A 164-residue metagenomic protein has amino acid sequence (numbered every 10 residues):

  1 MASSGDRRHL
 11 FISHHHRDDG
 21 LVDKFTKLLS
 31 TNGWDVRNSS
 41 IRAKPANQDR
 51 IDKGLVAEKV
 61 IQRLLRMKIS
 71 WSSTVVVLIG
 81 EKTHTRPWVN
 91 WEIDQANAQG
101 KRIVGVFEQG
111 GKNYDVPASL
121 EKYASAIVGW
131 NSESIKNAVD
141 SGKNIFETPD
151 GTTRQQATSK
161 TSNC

Functional and structural regions predicted by a protein language model:
M1-F11, K24, L55-V56, G110-C164: C-terminal interaction surface of TIR/SEFIR-family domains
M1-W71, R154-C164: Conserved N-terminal substructure of TIR/SEFIR domains
H14, I79, F107: Short beta-strand/turn micro-motifs composed of small residues that flank or help shape donor/cofactor-binding pockets
N32, Q99, L120-A124: Short, structured coil segments at secondary-structure junctions
R37-I41, V106, W130: Conserved beta-strand termini and adjacent loop/short-helix elements that scaffold enzyme active sites in alpha/beta
S72-V77: Inter-motif core of Ras-like GTPase G domains
E81-A98: Conserved TIR/SEFIR loop-to-helix hotspot centered on a Trp-containing motif with a nearby acidic residue
Q99-V106: A short helix->loop->beta-strand "cap" motif at the edges of active sites that frequently abuts
